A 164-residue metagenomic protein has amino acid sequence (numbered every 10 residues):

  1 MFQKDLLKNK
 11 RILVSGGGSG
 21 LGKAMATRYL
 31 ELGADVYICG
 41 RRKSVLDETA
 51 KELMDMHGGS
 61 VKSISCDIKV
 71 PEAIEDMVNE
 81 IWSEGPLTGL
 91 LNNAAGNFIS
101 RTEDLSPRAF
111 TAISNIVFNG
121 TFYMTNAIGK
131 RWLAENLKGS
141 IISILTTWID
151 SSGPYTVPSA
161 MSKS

Functional and structural regions predicted by a protein language model:
R11, G18-G20: Conserved glycine-rich cofactor-binding loop
A34-E48: Conserved glycine-rich Rossmann-like NAD(P)H-binding loop of the short-chain dehydrogenase/reductase
S65-D76, P107: The beta1-alpha1 cofactor-binding region of Rossmann-like NAD(H)/NADP(H)-dependent oxidoreductases
N93-I99: Conserved NAD(P)H cofactor-binding loop of Rossmann-fold oxidoreductase domains
R101-T102, S106-S114: Substrate-binding pocket helix/loop in short-chain dehydrogenase/reductase
T125-N126: A short, exposed helix-loop element centered on a Lys and neighboring polar residues
L133, I142-S164: Catalytic loop of short-chain dehydrogenase/reductase
